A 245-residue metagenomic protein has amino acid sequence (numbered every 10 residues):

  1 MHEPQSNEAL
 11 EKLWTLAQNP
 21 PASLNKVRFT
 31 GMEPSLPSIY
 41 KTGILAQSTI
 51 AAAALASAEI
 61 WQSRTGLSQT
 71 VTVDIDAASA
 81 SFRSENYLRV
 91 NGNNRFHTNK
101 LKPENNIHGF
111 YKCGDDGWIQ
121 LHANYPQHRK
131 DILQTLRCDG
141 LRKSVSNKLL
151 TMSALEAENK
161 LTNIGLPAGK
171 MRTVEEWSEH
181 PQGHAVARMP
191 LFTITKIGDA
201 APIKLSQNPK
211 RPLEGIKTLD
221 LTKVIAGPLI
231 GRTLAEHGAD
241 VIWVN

Functional and structural regions predicted by a protein language model:
M1-N245: Acyl-CoA thioester-binding alpha/beta core of soluble enzymes
